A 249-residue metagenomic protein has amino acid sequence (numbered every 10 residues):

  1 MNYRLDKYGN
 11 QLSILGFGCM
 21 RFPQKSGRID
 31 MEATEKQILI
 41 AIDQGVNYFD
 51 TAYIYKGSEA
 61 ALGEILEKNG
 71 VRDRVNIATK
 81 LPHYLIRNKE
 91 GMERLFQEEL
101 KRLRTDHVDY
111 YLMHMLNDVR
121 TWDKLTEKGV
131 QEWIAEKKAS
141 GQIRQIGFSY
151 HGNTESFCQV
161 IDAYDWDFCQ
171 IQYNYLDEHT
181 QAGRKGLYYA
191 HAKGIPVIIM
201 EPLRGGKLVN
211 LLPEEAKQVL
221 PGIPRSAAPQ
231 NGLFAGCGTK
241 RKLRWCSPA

Functional and structural regions predicted by a protein language model:
M1-V75: N-terminal binding-site loop/beta-alpha segment at the start of enzyme catalytic domains that lines or forms
F17, A41, F49, L62 (+8 more regions): Conserved, mostly hydrophobic/aromatic
M20-E32, K80-G91, V119-D123, A216-A227: Active-site mouth loops of central-metabolism enzymes
R28-A41, N88-R104, H151-V160, P229-A235: Short, acidic/polar
K68-V75, L103-R104, K137-I143, Y164-D165: Short helix-capping segments at alpha-helix termini
D73-L85, Y111-H114: A short, structured active-site edge motif that brings together acidic residues
L100-W122: Active-site groove signature of glycoside hydrolases
L116-A249: Beta/alpha (TIM)-barrel catalytic core signal, keyed to glycine-rich beta->alpha loops juxtaposed to Asp/Glu that bind
